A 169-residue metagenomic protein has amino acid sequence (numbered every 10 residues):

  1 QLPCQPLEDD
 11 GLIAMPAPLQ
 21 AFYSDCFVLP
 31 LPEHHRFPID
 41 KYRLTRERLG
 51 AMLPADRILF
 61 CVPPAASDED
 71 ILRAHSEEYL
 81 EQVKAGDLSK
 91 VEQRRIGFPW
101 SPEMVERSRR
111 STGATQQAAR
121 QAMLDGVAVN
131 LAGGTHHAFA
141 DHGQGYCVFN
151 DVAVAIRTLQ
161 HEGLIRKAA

Functional and structural regions predicted by a protein language model:
D9-A169: HDAC/HDAC-like amidohydrolase catalytic core signature
